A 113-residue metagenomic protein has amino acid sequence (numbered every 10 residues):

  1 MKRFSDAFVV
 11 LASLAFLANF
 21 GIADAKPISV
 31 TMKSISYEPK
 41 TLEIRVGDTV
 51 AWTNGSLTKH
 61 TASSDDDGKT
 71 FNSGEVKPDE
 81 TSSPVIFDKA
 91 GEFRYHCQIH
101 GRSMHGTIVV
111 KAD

Functional and structural regions predicted by a protein language model:
K2-D6, F20-D113: Extracytoplasmic copper-binding redox domains, predominantly the cupredoxin/blue-copper superfamily
V9-N19: Bacterial N-terminal signal peptides
